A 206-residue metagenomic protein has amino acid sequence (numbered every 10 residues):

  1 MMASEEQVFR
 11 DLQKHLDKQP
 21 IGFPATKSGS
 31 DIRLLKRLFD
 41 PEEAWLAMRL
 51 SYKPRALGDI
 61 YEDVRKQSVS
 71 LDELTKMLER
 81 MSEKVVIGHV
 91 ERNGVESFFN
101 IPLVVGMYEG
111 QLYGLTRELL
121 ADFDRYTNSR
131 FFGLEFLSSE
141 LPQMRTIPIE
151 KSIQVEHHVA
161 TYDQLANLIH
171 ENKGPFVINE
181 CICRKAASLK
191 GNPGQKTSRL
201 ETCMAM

Functional and structural regions predicted by a protein language model:
M1-R33: Long, low-complexity, charged/polar intrinsically disordered regions in eukaryotic proteins
L38-A44: Short helix-coil-helix linker/hinge
A47-M48: Hydrophobic residues on short alpha-helical segments
K53-R65: Short acidic, hydrophobic short linear motifs in intrinsically disordered regions
Q67-E83: Short amphipathic alpha-helical interaction segments
E79-G94: A short, conserved structural fragment
G94-L134: Short, amphipathic alpha-helical interaction segments positioned at domain boundaries
R130-M206: Catalytic cores of enzyme domains
